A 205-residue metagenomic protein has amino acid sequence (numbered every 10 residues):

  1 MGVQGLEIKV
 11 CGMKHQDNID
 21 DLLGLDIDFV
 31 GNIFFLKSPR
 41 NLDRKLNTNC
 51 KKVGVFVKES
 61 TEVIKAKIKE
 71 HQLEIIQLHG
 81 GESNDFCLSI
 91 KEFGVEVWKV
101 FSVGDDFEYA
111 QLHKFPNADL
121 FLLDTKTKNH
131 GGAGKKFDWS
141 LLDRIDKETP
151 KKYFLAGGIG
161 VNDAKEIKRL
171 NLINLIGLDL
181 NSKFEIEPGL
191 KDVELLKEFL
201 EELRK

Functional and structural regions predicted by a protein language model:
M1-K205: Conserved N-terminal beta1-alpha1 strand-loop-helix module at the mouth
